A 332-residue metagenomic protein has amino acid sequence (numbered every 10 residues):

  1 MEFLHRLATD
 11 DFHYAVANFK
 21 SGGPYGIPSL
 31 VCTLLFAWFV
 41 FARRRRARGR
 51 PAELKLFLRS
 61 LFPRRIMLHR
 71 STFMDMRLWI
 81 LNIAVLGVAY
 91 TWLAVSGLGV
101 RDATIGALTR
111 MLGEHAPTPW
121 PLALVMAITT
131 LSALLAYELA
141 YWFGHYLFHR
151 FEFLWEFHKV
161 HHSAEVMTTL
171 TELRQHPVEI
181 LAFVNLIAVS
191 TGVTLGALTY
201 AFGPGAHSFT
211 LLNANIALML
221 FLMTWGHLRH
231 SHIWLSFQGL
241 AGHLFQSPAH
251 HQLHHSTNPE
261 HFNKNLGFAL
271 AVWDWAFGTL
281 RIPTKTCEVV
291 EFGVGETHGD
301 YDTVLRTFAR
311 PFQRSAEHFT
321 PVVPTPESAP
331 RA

Functional and structural regions predicted by a protein language model:
M1-F3, R46-L61, Y146-H162: Short, charged cytosolic
M1-K20: Short, strongly hydrophobic alpha-helical membrane anchors
Y14-S21, P63, M67, S71 (+5 more regions): Membrane-helix interfacial "entry" motifs
Y25-R110, T129-Y141: Specific transmembrane helices
T72-D75, F268-T279, F308-P311, S315-V322 (+1 more regions): A transmembrane-helix-recognition feature enriched in membrane-embedded lipid enzymes and envelope glyco-/phospholipid
L81-L93, I105, L112, A116-V290: Membrane-embedded catalytic scaffold of the fatty acid hydroxylase/desaturase
T210-L212, T284-A332: A membrane-cytosol interface segment of integral membrane proteins
